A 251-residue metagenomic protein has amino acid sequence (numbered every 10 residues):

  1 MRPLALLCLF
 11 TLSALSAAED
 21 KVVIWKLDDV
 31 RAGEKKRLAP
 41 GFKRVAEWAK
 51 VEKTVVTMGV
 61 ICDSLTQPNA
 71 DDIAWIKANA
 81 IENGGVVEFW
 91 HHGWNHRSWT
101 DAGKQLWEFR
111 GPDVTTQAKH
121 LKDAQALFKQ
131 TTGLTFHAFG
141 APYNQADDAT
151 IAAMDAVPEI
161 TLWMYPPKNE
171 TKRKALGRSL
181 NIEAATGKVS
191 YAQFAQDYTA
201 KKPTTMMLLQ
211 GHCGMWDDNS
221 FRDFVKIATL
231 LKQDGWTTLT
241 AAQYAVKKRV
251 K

Functional and structural regions predicted by a protein language model:
M1-L4: Positively charged n-region of N-terminal signal peptides that target proteins for export
C8-A17: Hydrophobic h-region of N-terminal signal peptides that target proteins for export in Gram-negative bacteria
E19-V22, V51-T57, N83-E88, G133-H137 (+3 more regions): Loop/turn elements at helix/coil->beta-strand transitions in domains of secreted/extracellular proteins
V30-G41, I61-W75, R97, G140-A149 (+3 more regions): Acidic-and-aromatic substrate-binding clefts and catalytic sites of carbohydrate-active enzymes
V55-D148, T205-L208: Metal-dependent polysaccharide deacetylase catalytic core of the NodB/CE4 family, i.e., the active-site-bearing domain
G111-A184, S220-D223: Catalytic domains of cell-wall/extracellular-matrix polysaccharide-remodeling enzymes, centered on de-N-acetylation
T161-Y165, C213-K251: C-terminal domain-boundary segment and adjacent tail
K188-K202: A short, acidic, amphipathic alpha-helical segment used as a generic capping/interface helix at domain edges
